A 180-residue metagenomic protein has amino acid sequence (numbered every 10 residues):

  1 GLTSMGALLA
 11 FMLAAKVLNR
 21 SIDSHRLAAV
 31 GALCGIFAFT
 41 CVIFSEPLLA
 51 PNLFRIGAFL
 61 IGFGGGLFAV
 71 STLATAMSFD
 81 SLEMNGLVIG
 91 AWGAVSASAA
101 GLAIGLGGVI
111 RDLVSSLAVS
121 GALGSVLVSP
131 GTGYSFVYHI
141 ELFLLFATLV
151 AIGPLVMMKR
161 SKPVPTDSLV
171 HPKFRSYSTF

Functional and structural regions predicted by a protein language model:
L2-A7, S96, L144: Transmembrane alpha-helical segments of major facilitator superfamily
L9-R26: Helix-to-loop junctions at the C-terminal end of transmembrane segments in multipass secondary transporters
D23, D112-F143: A membrane-interface helix-boundary motif in multi-pass transporters
L33-L49: C-terminal ends and interior cores of transmembrane alpha-helices in multi-pass membrane transporters/permeases
F54-F63: Helical-face signature of the major facilitator-like transporter fold
L67-S81: Intracellular juxtamembrane helix-capping segments at the cytosolic ends of symmetry-related transmembrane helices
D80-V95: Loop-to-transmembrane helix entry/capping segments in MFS-fold secondary transporters and related SLC/MFSD carriers
P154-F180: Intrinsic disorder in cytosolic terminal tails and internal cytosolic loops of multi-pass membrane transporters
